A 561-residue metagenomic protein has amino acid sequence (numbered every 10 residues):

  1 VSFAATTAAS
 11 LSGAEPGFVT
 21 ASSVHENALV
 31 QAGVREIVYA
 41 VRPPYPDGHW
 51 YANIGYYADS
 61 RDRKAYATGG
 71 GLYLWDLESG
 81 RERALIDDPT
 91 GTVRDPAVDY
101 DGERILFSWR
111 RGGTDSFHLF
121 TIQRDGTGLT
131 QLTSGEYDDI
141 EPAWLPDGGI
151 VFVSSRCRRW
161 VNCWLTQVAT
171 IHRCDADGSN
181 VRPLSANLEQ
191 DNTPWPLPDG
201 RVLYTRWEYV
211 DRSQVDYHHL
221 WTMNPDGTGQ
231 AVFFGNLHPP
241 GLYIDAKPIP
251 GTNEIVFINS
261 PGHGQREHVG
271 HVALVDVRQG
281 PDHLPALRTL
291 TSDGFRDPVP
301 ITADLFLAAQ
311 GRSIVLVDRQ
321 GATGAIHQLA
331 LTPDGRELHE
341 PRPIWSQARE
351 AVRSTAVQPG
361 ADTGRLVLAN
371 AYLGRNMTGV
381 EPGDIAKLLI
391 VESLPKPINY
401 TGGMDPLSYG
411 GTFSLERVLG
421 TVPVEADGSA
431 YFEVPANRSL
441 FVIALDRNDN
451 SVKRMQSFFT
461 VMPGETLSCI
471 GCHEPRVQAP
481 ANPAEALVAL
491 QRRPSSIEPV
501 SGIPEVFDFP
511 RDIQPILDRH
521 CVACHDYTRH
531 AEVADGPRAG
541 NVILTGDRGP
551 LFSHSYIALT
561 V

Functional and structural regions predicted by a protein language model:
V1-T7: Bacterial N-terminal signal peptides
A8-V19, A484-A486: Bacterial Sec-dependent N-terminal signal peptides
G13-D427, E433, V452-L467: Sequence signature of WD/YWTD-type beta-propeller architectures
A84, G402-A426, E433-T466, I470-G471 (+1 more regions): Solvent-exposed helix-loop boundary motif
